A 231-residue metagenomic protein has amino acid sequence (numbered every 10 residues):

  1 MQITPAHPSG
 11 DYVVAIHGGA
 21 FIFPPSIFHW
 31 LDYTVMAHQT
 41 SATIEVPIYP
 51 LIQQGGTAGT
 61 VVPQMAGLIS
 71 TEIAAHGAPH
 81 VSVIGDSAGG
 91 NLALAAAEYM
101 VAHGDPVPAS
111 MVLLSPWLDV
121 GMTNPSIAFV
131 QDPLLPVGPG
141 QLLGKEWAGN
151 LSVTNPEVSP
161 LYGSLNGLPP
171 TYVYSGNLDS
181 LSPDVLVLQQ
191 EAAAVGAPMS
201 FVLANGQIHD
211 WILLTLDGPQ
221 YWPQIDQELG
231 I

Functional and structural regions predicted by a protein language model:
M1-I231: Alpha/beta-hydrolase superfamily serine-hydrolase fold, recognizing
